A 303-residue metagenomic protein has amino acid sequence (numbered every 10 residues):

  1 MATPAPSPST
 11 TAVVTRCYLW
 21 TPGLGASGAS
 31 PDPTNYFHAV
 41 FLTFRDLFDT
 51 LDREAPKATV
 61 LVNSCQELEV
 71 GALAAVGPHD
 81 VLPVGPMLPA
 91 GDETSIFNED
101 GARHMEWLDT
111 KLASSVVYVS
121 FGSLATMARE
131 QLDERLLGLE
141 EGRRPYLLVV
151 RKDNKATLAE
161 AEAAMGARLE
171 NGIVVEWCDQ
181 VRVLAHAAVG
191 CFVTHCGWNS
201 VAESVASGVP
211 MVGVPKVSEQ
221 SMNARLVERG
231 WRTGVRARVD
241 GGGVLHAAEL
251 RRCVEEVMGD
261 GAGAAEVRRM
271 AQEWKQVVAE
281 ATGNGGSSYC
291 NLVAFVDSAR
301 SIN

Functional and structural regions predicted by a protein language model:
M1-R182, A187, C191, V205-A206 (+2 more regions): Nucleotide-sugar-dependent glycosyltransferase catalytic domains
T194: A short, small-residue-rich loop immediately preceding and capping a beta-strand
G197: Aromatic "clamp/platform" in nucleotide-sugar-dependent glycosyltransferases that forms part of the donor/acceptor
